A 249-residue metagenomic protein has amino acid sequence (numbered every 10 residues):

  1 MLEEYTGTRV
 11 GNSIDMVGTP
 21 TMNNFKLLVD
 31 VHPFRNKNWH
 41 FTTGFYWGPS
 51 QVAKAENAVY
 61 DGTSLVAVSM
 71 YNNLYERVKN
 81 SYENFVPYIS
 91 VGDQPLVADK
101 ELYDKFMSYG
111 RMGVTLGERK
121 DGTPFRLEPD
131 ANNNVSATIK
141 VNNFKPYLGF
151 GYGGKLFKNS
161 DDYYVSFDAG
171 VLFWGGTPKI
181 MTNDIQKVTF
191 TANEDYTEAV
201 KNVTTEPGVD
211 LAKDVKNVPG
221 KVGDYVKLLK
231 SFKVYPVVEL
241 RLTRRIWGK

Functional and structural regions predicted by a protein language model:
M1-N23, S50-N143, G176-K233: Extracellular/periplasm-exposed beta-strand and loop segments of Gram-negative cell-envelope proteins, dominated by
N23, P33, K37-W39, Y152-G154 (+2 more regions): Solvent-exposed, well-ordered amphipathic alpha-helical segments that flank/support binding or catalytic loops
N23-Q51: Ordered, amphipathic secondary-structure segments that act as subunit-interaction surfaces in large macromolecular
L27, W39-T43, P146-L148, Y163-F173 (+1 more regions): Transmembrane beta-strands of outer-membrane beta-barrel proteins
P33, F45-Q51, G154, V171-G175 (+1 more regions): Transmembrane beta-strands of outer-membrane beta-barrel pores
F34-W39, L156-V165, W247-K249: Short loop/turn motifs that connect adjacent beta-strands in outer-membrane beta-barrel proteins
K145-L156: Extended serine/threonine-enriched, polar tracts that run as long, contiguous segments within proteins
F232-K249: Outer-membrane beta-barrel "beta-signal"
